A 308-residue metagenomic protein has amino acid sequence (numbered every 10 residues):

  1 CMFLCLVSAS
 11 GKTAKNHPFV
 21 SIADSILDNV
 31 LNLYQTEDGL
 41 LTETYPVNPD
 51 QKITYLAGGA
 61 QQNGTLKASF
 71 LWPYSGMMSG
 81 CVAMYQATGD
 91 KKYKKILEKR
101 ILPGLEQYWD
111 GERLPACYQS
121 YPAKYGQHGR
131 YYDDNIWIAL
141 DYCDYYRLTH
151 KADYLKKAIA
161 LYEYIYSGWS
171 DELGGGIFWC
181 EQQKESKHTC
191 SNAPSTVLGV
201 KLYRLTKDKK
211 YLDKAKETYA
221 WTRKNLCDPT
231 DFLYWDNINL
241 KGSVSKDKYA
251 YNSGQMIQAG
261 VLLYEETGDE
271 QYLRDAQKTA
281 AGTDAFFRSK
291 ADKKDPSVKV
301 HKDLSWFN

Functional and structural regions predicted by a protein language model:
C1-K15: Bacterial Sec-dependent N-terminal signal peptides
G11-Y125, A152-G176: Low-complexity, Ser/Thr/Pro/Gly-enriched N-terminal "stalk/linker" regions
K15, D38-S75, V82, Q86 (+4 more regions): Solvent-exposed loop and edge beta-strand segments that line ligand/cofactor-binding and catalytic clefts
K15, S75-K91, W137-K151, P194-D208 (+1 more regions): Well-ordered alpha-helical scaffold segments within catalytic/enzyme domains
V30, M84, L97-Y108, Y145-Y146 (+9 more regions): Alpha-helical solenoid scaffolds that mediate protein-protein interactions, centered on TPR/SEL1-like repeats but also
Y34-Q35, P229-L233, E266-N308: Non-catalytic carbohydrate-binding regions of carbohydrate-active enzymes
A152-W221: Aromatic- and glycine-enriched pocket-lining scaffold segments that form the walls of small-molecule binding clefts
C190-S195, G199-Y203, Y211-E265, A276 (+1 more regions): Active-site cradle of extracellular carbohydrate-active enzymes
